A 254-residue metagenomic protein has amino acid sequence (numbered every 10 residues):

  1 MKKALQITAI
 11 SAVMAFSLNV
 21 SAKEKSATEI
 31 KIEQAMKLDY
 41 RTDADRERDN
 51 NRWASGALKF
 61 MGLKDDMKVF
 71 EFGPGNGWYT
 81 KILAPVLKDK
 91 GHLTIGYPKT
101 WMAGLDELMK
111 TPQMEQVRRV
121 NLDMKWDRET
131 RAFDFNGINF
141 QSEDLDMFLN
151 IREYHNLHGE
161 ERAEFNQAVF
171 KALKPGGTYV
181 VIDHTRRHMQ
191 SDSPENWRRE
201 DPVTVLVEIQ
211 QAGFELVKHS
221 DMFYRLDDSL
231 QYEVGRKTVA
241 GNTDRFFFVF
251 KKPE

Functional and structural regions predicted by a protein language model:
T28-K64: Class I SAM-dependent methyltransferase Rossmann-like catalytic core, especially the SAM/SAH-binding loop
D66-G75: Conserved class I S-adenosyl-L-methionine
L87-K88, L157-G159, L173-P175: Helix-to-beta-strand junctions that scaffold the AdoMet/dcAdoMet cofactor pocket in Class I SAM-dependent enzymes
T94, G176-T185: Conserved beta-strand signature within the Rossmann-like core of class I S-adenosyl-L-methionine
F133, I138-F148: A short acidic, Gly/Pro-enriched loop at the edge of an enzyme's catalytic core that lines a small-molecule cofactor
A163-P175: A short glycine-rich, Lys/Arg-flanked "PGG" loop and its adjoining helix->strand segment in the class I
D192-H219: Conserved Class I S-adenosyl-L-methionine
D227-E254: Core SAM-dependent methyltransferase catalytic element
